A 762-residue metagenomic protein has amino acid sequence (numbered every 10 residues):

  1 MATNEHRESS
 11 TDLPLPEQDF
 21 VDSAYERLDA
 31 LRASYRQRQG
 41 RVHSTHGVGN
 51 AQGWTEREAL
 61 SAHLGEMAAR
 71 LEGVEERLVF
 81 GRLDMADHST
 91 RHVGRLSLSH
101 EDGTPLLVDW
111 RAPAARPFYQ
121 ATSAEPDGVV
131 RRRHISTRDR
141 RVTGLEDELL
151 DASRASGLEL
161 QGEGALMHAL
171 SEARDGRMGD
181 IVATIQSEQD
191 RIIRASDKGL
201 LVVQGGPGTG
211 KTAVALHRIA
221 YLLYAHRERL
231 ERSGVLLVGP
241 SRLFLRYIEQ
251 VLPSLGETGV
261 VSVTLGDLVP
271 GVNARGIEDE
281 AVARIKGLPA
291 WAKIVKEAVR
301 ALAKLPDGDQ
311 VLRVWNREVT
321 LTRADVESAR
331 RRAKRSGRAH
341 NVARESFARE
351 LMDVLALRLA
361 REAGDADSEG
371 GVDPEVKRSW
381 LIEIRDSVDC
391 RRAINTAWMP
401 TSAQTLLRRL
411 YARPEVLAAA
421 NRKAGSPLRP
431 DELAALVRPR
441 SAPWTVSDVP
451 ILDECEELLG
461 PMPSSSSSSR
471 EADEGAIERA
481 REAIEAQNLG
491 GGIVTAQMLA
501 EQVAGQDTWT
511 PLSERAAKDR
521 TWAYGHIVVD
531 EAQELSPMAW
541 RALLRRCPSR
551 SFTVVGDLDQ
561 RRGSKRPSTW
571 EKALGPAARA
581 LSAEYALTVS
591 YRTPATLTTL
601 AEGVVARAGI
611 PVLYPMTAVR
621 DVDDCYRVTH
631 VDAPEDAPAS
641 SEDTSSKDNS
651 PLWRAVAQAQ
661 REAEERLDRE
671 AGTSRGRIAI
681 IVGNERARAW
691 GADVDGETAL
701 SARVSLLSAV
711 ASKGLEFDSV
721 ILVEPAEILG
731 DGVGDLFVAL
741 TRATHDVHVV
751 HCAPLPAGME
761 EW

Functional and structural regions predicted by a protein language model:
M1-V182, Q186-R194: Extended, charged low-complexity regulatory segments
E146, A324-H526, L535-W540: Conserved helicase NTPase catalytic core signature
D197-L201: Pre-Walker A (Motif I) flank of P-loop NTPase domains
V203-G205: Hydrophobic anchor at the beta1->P-loop junction of P-loop NTPases
K211-T212: Conserved lysine of the Walker
A215-E228: Walker A/P-loop NTP-binding motif
E228, S233, R242-P270, A274-K286 (+4 more regions): Conserved helicase motor core of SF1/SF2 NTP-dependent helicases
E278-L359, G370: ATP-hydrolysis module of ASCE/P-loop NTPase motor domains, specifically the Walker B Asp-Glu catalytic pair
